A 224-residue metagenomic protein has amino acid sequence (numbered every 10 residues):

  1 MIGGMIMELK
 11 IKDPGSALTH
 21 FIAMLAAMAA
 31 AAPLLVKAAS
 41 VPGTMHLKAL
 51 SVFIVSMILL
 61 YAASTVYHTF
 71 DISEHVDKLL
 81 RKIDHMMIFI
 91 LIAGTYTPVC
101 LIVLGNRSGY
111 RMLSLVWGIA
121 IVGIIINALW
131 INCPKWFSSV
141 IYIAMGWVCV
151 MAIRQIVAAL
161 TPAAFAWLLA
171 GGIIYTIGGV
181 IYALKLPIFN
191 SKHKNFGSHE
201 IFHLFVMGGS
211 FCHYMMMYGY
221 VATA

Functional and structural regions predicted by a protein language model:
I2-A224: Multi-pass alpha-helical transmembrane bundles in non-GPCR membrane proteins that perform intramembrane catalysis
